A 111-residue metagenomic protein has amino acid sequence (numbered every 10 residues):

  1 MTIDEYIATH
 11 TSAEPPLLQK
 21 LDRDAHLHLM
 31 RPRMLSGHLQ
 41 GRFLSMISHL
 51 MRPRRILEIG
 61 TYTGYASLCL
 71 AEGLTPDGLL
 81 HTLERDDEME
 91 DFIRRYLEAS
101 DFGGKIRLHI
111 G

Functional and structural regions predicted by a protein language model:
M1-G111: A short alpha-helical cap/connector motif
